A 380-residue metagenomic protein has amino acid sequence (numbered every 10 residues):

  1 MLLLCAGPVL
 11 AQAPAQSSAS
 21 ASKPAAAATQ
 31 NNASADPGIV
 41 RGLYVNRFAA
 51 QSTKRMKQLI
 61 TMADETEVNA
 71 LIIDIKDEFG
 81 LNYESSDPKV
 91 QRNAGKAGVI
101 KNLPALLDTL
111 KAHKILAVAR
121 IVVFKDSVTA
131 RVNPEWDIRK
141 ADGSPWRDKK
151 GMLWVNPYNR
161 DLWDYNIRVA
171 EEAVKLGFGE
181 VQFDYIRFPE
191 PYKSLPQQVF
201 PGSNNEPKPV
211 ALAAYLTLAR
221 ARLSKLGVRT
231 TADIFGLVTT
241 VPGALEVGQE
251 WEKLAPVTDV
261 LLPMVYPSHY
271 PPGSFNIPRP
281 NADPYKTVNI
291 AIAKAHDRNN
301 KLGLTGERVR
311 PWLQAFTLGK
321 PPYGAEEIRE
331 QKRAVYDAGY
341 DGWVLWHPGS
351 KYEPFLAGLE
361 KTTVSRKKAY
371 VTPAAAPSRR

Functional and structural regions predicted by a protein language model:
S34-G42, A50, A112, F124-K175: Active-site-adjacent "subsite" loops/lids of carbohydrate-active enzymes
Y44, L116-D126, Q182-F183, P207-V247 (+2 more regions): Aromatic-lined carbohydrate-recognition surfaces of secreted/lumenal glycan-active proteins
M56-L81, E172-F183, V257-V260, V335-W343: Catalytic domains of carbohydrate-active enzymes, especially glycoside hydrolases
T66-I100, E190-Q197, L359: Aromatic-lined carbohydrate-binding/catalytic grooves of carbohydrate-active enzymes
N69-I72, N102-W146, E180-F183, K225: Glycine-rich, aromatic-flanked loop segments that form ligand/cofactor-binding clefts across common enzyme folds
L71, L110, A117, N166 (+7 more regions): Conserved, mostly hydrophobic/aromatic
E84-A94, D126-K149, P189-S203, Q249 (+1 more regions): Aromatic- and acidic-residue-enriched segments that line the glycan-binding/catalytic groove of carbohydrate-active
T258-P271, P284-P373: Substrate-binding cleft of secreted/luminal carbohydrate-active enzymes
